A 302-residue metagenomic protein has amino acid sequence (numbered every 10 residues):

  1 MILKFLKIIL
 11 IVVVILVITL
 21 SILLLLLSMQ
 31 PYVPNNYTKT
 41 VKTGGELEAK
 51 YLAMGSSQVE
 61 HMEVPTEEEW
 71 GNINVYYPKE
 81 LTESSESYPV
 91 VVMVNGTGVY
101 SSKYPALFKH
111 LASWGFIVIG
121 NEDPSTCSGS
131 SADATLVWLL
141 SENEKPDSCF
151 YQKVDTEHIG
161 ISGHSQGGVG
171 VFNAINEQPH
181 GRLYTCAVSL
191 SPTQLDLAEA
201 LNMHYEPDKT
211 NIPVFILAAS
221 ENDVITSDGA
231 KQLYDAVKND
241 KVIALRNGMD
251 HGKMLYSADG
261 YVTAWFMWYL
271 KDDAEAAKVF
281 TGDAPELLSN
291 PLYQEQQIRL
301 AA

Functional and structural regions predicted by a protein language model:
M29-E86: N-terminal cap/lid segment of alpha/beta-hydrolase-fold proteins
T82-Y88, S130-V169, E177: Gly/Ser-rich "nucleophile elbow"/oxyanion-hole loop immediately N-terminal to the catalytic nucleophile in hydrolases
Y88, V94-V99: Active-site glycine-rich loops that stabilize anionic/oxyanionic intermediates across multiple enzyme folds
S102-N121: Short amphipathic alpha-helix adjacent to the substrate-entry channel of hydrolases
T210, I216-A218: Short beta-strand/loop motif that positions the catalytic acidic residue of the alpha/beta-hydrolase fold
E221-I225, D250-G252: Acidic catalytic loop of the alpha/beta-hydrolase fold
I225-D235: Short alpha-helix in the alpha/beta-hydrolase fold that links the catalytic acid
K241-A302: C-terminal catalytic histidine-bearing segment of alpha/beta-hydrolase fold enzymes
